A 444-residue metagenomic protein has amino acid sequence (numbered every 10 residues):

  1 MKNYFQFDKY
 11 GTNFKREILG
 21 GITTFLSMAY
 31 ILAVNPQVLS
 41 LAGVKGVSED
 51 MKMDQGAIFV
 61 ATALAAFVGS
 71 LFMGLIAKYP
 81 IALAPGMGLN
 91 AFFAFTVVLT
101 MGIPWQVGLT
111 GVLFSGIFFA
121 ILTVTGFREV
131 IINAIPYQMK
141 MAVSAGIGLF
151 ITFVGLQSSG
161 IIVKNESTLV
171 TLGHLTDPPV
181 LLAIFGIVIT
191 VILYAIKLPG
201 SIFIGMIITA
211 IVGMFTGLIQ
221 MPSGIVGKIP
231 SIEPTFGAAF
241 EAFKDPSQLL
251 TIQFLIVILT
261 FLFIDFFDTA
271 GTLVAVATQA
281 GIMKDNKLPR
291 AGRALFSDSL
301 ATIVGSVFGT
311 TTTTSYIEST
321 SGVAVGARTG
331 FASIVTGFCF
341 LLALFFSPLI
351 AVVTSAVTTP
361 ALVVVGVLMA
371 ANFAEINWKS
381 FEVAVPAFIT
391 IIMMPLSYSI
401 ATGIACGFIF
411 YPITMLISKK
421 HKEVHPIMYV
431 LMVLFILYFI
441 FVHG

Functional and structural regions predicted by a protein language model:
M1-G56, V170-L172, I204-G292, F435-L437: Helix-loop-helix hairpins and the membrane-proximal interhelical loops of multi-pass alpha-helical transport proteins
M1-N35, A65-A66, G86-I147, V276-F373: Helix-loop-helix junctions within the multi-pass membrane cores of secondary transporters/permeases
Y10-G21, M51-F59, A84, P104-G108 (+19 more regions): Hydrophobic, aromatic-rich alpha-helical transmembrane segments and their membrane-interface anchor motifs
I18, V38, I131, G200 (+3 more regions): Residue-level signature of catalytic and energy-coupling elements of molecular machines, predominantly ATP/GTP-dependent
I22-A29, L71, L75, T152 (+4 more regions): Hydrophobic/aromatic residues within the transmembrane alpha-helices of Major Facilitator Superfamily
S40-A57, T96-V107, I252-L255, V352-S355 (+1 more regions): Helix-coil boundary and interhelical linker segments in multi-pass alpha-helical membrane proteins
A65-M87: Juxtamembrane transmembrane-helix boundary signature
M101-F215, I334-G444: Membrane-embedded alpha-helical modules
